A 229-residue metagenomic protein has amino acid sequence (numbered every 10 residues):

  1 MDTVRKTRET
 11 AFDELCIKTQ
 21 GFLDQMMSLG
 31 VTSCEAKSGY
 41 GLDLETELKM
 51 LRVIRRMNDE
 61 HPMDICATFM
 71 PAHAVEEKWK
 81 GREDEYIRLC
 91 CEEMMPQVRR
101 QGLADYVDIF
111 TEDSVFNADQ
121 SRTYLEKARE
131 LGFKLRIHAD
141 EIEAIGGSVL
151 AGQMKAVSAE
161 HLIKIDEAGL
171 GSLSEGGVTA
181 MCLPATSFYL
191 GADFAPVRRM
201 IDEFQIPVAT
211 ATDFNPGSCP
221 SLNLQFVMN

Functional and structural regions predicted by a protein language model:
T3-Q20, D24-Q25, T32-I145: Metal-coordinating catalytic core of metallo-dependent amide/deamination hydrolases
L29, E60, R100-Q101, M154 (+2 more regions): Alpha-helix C-cap/termination motif
K134-L135, E143-N229: Active-site-adjacent C-terminal substructures of enzyme catalytic domains
